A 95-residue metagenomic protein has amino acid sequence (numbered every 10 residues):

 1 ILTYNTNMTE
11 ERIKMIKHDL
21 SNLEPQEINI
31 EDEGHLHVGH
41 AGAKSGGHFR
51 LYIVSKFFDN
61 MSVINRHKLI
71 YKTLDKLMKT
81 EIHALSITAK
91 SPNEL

Functional and structural regions predicted by a protein language model:
T3-Y4: Short, positively charged and aromatic/hydrophobic N-terminal segments
N7-L95: N-terminal, polar/charged subdomain of small-to-medium soluble alpha/beta proteins
